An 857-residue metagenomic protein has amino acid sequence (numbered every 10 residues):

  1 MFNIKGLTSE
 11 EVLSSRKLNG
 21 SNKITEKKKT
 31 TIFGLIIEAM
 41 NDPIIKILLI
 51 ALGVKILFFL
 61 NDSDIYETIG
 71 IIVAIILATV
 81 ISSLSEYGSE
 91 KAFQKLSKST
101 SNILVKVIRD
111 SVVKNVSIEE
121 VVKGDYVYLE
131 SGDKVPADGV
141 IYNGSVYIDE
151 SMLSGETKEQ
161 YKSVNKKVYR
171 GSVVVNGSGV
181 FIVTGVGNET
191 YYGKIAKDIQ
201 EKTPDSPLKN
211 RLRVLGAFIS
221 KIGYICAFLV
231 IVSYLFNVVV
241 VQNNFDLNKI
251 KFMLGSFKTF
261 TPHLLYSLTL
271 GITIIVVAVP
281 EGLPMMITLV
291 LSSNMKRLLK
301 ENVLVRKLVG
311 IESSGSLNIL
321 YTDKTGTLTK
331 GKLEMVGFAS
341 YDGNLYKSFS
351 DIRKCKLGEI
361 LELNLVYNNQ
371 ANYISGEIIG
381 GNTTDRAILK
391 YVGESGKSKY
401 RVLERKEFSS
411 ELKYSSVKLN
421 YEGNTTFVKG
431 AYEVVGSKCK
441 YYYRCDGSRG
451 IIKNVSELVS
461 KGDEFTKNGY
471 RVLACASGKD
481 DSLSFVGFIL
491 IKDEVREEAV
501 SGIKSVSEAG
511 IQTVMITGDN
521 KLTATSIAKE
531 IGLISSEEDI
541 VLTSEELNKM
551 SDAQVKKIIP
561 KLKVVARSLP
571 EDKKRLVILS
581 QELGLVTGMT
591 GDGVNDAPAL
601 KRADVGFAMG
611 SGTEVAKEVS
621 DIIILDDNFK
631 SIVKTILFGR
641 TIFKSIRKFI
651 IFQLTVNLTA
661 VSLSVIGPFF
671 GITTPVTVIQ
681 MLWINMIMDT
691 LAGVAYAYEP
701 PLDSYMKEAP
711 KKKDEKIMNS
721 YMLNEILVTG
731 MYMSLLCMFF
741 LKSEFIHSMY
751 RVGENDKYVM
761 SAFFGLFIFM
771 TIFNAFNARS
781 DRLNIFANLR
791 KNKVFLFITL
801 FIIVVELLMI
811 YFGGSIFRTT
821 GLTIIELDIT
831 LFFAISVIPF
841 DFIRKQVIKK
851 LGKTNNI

Functional and structural regions predicted by a protein language model:
M1-P710, E715-M718, M731, F764 (+1 more regions): Conserved cytosolic headpiece of P-type ATPases
P668-T677, L741-V759: Helix-coil boundary and interhelical linker segments in multi-pass alpha-helical membrane proteins
N724-F740, F769: Alpha-helical transmembrane segments of multi-pass integral membrane proteins
E725, D756-A762, L766: Alpha-helix initiation and capping sites
A778: A C-terminal functional module that forms or caps the active site or interfaces directly with catalytic machinery
